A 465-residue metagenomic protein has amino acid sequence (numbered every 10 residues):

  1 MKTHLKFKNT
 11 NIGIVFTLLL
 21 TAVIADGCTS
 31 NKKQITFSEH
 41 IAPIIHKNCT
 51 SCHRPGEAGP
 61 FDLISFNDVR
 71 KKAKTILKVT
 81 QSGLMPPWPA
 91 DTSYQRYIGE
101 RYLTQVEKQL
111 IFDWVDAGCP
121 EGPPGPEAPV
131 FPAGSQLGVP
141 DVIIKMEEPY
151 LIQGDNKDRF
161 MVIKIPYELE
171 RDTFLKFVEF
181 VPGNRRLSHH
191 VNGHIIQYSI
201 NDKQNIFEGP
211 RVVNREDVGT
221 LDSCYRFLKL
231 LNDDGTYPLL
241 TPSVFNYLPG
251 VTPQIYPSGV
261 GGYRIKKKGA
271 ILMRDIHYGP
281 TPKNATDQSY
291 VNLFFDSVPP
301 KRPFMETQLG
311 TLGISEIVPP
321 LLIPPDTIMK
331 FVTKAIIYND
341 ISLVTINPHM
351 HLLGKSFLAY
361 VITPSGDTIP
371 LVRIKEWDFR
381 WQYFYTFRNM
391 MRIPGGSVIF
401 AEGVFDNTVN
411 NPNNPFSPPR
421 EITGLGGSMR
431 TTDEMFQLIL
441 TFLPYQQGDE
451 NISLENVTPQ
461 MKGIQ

Functional and structural regions predicted by a protein language model:
M1-I35: Bacterial Sec-dependent N-terminal signal peptides
C28-I165, F177, G269-D275: Aromatic- and Gly/Pro-enriched helix-to-coil junctions and flexible linker segments
R70, K74-T75, G83-I98, H190-P257: A surface-exposed loop-and-adjacent beta-strand signature within N-terminal beta-sandwich domains that mediate ligand
G118-G122, G279-K283, V404-N413: Short acidic/polar inter-strand loop motif in beta-rich domains
E127-I196, K283-L353, N413-Q465: Solvent-exposed, flexible loop/coil segments flanking beta-strands in beta-rich domains
L175-K176, Y263-Y278, M391-D406: Noncatalytic modules at the cell exterior or secretory-pathway interfaces, chiefly beta-strand-rich lectin/adhesion
Y225-S297: Beta-strand-rich globular domains of non-transmembrane regions
I336, V344-R430: Extended, compositionally biased non-globular segments
